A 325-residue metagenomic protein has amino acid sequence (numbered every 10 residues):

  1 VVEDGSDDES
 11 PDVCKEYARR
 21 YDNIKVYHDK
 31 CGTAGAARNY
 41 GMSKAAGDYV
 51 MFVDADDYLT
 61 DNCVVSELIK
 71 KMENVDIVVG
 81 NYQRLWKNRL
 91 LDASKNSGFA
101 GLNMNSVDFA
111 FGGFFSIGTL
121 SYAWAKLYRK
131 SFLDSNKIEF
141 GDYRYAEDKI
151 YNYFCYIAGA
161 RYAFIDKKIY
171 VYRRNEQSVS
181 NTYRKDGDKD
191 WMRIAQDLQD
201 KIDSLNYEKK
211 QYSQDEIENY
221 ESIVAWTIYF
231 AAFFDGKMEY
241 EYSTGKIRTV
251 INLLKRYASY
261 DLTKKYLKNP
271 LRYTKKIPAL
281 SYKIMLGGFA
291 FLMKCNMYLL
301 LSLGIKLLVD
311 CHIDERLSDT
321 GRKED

Functional and structural regions predicted by a protein language model:
V1-V2, K25-V26: Hydrophobic targeting segments
E3-V13, C31: A conserved acidic beta->alpha catalytic loop
D4, V53-A55: Active-site acidic Asp-centered loop
D29-A45: Glycine-rich, basic loop-to-helix element that forms the pyrophosphate-binding segment of sugar-nucleotide handling
A34-R38, A55-F164, Y170-D186: Donor-binding/catalytic cores of nucleotide-activated saccharide and glycerol-phosphate transferases/polymerases
V50: Short aromatic/hydrophobic "clamp" motif used to bind/position activated sugar donors
K167-E176, T182-K209, W226-L262: Catalytic core of nucleotide-sugar-dependent glycosyltransferases
K237-D325: Membrane-interface aromatic/basic loop that binds lipid-linked glycans or pyrophosphate carriers, typified by
